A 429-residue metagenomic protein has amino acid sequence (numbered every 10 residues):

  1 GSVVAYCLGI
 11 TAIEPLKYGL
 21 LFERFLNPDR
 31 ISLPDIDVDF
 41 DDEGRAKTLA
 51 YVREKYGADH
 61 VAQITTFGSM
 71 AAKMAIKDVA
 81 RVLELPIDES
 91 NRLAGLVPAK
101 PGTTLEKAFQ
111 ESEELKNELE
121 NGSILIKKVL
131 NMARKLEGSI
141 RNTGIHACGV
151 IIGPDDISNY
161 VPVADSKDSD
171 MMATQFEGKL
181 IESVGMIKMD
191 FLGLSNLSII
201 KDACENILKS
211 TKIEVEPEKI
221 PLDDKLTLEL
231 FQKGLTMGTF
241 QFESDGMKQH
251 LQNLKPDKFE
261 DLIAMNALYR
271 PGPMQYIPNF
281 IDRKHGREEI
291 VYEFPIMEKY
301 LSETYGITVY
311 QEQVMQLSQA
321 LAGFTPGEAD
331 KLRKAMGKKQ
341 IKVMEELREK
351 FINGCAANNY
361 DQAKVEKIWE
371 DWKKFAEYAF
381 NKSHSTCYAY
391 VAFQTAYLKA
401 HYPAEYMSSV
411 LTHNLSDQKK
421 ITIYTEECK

Functional and structural regions predicted by a protein language model:
G1-K429: Noncatalytic, beta-rich nucleic-acid-contacting surfaces in large DNA/RNA-processing enzymes
